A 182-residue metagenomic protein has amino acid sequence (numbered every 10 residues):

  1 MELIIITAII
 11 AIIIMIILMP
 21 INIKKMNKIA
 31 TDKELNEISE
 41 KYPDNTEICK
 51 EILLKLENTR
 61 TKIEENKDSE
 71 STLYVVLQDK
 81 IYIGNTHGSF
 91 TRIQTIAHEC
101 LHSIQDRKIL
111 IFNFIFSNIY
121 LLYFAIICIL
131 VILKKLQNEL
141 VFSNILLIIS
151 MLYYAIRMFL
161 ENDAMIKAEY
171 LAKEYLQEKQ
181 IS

Functional and structural regions predicted by a protein language model:
M1-E2, I13, C49, N66: Polar low-complexity intrinsically disordered regions
M1-I10, K135-L147: Hydrophobic alpha-helical transmembrane segments
I4-N22: N-terminal signal-anchor transmembrane alpha helix of single-pass membrane proteins, serving as the membrane-anchoring
T7, L77-I81, N85, I145-I149: Generic alpha-helix detector with strongest preference for long hydrophobic helices that associate with membranes
M15, L147-M158: Alpha-helical transmembrane segments of multi-pass membrane proteins
P20-F116, A155-S182: Polar-ligand-bearing catalytic/cofactor-coordination segments of membrane-embedded or membrane-tethered inner-membrane
Y82-I93, C128-N144: Short, Lys/Arg-enriched charge-dense amphipathic segments
D106-L136: Post-HEXXH active-site segment of zinc metalloproteases
